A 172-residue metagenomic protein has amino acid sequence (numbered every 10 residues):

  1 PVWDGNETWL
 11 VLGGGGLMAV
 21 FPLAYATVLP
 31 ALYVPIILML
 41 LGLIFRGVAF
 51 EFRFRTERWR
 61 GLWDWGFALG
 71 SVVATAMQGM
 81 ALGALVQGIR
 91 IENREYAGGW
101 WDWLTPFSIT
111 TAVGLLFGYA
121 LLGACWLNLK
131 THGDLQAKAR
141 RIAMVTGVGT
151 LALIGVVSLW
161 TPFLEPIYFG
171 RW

Functional and structural regions predicted by a protein language model:
V2-S71, G88, E92, Y168-W172: Membrane-interface helix-loop-helix modules in multi-pass inner-membrane proteins
F52-W172: Long, contiguous internal "core" modules enriched in hydrophobic/ aromatic residues
